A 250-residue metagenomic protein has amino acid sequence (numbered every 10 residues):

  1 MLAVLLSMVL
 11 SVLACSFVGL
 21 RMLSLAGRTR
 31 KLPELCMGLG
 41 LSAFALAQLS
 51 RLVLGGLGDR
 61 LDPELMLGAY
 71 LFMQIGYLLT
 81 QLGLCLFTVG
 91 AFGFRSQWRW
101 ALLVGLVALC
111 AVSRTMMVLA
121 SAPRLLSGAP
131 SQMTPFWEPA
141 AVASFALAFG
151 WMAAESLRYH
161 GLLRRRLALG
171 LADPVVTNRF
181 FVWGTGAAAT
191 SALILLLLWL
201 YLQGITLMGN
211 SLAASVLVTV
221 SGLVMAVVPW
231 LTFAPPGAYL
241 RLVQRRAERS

Functional and structural regions predicted by a protein language model:
M1-R28, Y159-L162, A226-P236: First transmembrane helix
M1-V18, K31-L119, P139-F149, G209-G222: Individual alpha-helical transmembrane segments in multi-pass integral membrane proteins
R21-Q48, R99-W100, V104, E138-L200 (+1 more regions): Alpha-helical transmembrane segments of multi-pass integral membrane proteins
R21-S24, G83-G90, E155, L231: Transmembrane alpha-helices and membrane-interface helical segments of multi-pass integral membrane enzymes
A26, V89-G93, Y201: Hydrophobic alpha-helical transmembrane segments
D59-P63, S121-M133, G204-M208: Membrane-interface helix termini and inter-helical loops of multi-pass transporters
R95-S96, D173-P174, P235-P236: Helix N-terminus capping/helix-initiation residues
M152-S156, T177-S250: C-terminal transmembrane-bundle signature of multipass membrane proteins, characterized by strong activation on
